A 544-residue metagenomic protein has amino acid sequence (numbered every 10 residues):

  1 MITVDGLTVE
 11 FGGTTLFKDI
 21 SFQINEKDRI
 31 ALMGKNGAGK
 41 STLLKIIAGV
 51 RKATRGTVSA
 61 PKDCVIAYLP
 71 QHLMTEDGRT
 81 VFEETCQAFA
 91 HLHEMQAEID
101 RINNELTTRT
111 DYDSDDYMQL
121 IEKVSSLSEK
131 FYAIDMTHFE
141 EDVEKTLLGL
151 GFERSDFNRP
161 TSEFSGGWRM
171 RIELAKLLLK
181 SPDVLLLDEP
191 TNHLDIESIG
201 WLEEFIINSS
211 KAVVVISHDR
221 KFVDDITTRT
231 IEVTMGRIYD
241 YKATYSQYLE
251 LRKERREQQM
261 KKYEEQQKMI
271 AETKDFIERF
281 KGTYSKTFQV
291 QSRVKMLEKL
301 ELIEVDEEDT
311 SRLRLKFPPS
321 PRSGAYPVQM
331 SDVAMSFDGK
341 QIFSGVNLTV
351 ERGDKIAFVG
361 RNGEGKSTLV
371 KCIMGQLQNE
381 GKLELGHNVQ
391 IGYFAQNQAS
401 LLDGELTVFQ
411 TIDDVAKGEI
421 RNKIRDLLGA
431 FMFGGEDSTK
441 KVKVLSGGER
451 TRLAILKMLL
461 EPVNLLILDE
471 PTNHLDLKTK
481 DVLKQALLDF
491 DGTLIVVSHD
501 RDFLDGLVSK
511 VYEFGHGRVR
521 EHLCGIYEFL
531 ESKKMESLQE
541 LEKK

Functional and structural regions predicted by a protein language model:
M1-K261, R312, K316-K544: ABC ATP-binding cassette signature C-motif
I102, R109, I134, E141 (+5 more regions): Hydrophobic stripe of amphipathic alpha-helices that form coiled-coil interfaces
E144-L150, D275-R279, K295-L300: Short amphipathic coiled-coil heptad-repeat segments
S155, K268, V305-E308: Short, flexible active-site-proximal loops enriched in glycine and acidic residues
Q259-K281, K286-K295, S311, E531-K544: ABC ATPase nucleotide-binding domains
R293-S311, K355: ABC transporter TMD-NBD coupling linker
